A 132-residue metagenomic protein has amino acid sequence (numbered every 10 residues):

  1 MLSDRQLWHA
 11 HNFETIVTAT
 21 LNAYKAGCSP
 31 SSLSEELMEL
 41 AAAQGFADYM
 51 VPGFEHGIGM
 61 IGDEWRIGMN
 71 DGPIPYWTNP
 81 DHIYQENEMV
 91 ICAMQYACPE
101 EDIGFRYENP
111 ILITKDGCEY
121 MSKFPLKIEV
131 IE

Functional and structural regions predicted by a protein language model:
M1-E132: Active-site neighborhoods and metal-handling regions in enzymes and metal-associated proteins
